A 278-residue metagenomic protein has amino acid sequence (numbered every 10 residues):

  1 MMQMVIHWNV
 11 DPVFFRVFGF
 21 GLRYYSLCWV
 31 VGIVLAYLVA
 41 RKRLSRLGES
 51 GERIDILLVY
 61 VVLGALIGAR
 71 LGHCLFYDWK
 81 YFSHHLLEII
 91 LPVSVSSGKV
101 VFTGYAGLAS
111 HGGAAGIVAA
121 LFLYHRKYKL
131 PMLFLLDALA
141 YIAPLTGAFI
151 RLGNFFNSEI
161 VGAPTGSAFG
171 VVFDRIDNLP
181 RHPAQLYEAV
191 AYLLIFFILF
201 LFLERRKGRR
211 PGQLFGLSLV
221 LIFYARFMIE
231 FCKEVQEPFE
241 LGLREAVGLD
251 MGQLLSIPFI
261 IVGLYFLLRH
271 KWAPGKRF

Functional and structural regions predicted by a protein language model:
M1-F278: Hydrophobic, membrane-interfacing alpha helices
